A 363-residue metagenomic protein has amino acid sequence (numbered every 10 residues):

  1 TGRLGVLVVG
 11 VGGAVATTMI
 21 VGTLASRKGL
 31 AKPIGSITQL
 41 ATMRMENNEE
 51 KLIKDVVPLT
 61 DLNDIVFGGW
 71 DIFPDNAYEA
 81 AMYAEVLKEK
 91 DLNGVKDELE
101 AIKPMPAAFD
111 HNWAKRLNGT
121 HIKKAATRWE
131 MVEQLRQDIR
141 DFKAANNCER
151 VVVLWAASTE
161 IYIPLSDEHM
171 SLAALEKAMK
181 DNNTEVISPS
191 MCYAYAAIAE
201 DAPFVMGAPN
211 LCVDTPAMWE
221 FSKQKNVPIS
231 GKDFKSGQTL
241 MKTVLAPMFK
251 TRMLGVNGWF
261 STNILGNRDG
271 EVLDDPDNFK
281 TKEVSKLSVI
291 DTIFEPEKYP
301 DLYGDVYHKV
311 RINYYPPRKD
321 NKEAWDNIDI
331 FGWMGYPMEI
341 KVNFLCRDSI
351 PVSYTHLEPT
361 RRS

Functional and structural regions predicted by a protein language model:
T1-Y195, A199, A217-E220, V244 (+1 more regions): Metallocofactor- and cofactor-centric catalytic cores in central/energy metabolism, strongly enriched
G10-A16, S158-I161, F204, A208-D214 (+2 more regions): Gly/Ser/Thr-rich loops at beta-strand to alpha-helix junctions that form or flank small-molecule/cofactor-binding
G12, D71-P74, S236-G237, F260-N267 (+3 more regions): Glycine-rich beta-alpha junction loops
V153-W155, M206-G207, I229-K232, V256-W259: General beta-strand structural signal in soluble alpha/beta enzymes
P189-S190, Y195-I229, D233-F234: Beta-strand-loop-alpha-helix segment that lines the small-molecule cofactor/substrate pocket of alpha/beta enzymes
S236, K242-P300: Conserved anion/nucleotide-ligand pocket segment
S288-C346: Charge-patterned, long linear interaction tracts outside catalytic cores
T355-S363: Conserved small/polar residues in nucleotide/adenosyl-binding loops
